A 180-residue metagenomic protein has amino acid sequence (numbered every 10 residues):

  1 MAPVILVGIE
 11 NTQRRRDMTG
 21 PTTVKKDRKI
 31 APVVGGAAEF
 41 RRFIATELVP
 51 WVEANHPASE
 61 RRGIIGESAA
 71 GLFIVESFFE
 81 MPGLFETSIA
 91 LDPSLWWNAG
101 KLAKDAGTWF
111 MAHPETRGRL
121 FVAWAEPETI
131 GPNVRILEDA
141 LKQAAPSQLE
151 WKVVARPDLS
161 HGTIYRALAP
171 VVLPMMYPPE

Functional and structural regions predicted by a protein language model:
M1-E180: Non-catalytic cap/lid and distal C-terminal segments of serine-dependent acyl enzymes
